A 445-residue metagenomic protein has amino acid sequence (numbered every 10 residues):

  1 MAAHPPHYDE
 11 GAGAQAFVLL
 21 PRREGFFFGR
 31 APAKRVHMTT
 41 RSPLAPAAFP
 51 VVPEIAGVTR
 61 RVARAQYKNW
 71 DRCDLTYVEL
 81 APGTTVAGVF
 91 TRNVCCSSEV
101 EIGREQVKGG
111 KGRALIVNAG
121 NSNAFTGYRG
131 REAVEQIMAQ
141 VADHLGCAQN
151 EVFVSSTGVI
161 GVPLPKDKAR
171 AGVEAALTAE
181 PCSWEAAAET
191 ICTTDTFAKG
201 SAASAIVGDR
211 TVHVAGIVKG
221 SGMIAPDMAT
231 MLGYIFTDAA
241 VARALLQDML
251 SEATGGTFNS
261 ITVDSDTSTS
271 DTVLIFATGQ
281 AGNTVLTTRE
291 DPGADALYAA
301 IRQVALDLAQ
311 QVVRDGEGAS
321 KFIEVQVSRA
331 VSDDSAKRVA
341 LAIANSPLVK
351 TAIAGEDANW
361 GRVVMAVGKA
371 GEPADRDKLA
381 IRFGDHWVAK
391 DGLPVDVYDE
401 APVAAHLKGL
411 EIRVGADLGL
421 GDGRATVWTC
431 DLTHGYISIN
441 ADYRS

Functional and structural regions predicted by a protein language model:
H4, E10-L19, R23-G25: N-terminal amphipathic/hydrophobic targeting modules at extreme N-termini, encompassing cleavable Sec/SRP-type signal
H4-P5, V18-L20, A31, S42-A45 (+1 more regions): Intrinsic-disorder/low-complexity coil detector
P5-E10, M38, A296: Short linear motifs in intrinsically disordered/low-complexity regions
Q15-A16, K34-V36, I437: Residue-level marker of intrinsically disordered, low-complexity segments enriched for small/polar residues
A16, G25-F27, A48, V89: Intrinsic disorder/low-structure terminal segments
F26-H37: Short, Lys/Arg-enriched N-terminal segments with co-localized hydrophobic residues within the first ~10-30 amino acids
T39-E135, A142-S445: A structural signal for small-residue-enriched, beta-sheet-centric alpha/beta enzyme cores and oligomeric scaffold folds
